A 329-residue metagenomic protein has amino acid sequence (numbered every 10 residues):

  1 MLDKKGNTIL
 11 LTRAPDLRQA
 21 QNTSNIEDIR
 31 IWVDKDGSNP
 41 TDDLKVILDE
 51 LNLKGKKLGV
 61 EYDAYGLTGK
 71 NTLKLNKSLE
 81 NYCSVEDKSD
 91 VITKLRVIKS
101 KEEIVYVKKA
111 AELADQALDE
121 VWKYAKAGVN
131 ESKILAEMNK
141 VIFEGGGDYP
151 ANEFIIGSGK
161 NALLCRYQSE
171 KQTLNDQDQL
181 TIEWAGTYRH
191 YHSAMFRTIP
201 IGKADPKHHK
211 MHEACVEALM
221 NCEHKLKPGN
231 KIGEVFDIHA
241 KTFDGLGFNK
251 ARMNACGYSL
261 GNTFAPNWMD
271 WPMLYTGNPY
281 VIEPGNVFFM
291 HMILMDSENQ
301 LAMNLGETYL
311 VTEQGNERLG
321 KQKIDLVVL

Functional and structural regions predicted by a protein language model:
M1-L329: Active-site neighborhoods and metal-handling regions in enzymes and metal-associated proteins
